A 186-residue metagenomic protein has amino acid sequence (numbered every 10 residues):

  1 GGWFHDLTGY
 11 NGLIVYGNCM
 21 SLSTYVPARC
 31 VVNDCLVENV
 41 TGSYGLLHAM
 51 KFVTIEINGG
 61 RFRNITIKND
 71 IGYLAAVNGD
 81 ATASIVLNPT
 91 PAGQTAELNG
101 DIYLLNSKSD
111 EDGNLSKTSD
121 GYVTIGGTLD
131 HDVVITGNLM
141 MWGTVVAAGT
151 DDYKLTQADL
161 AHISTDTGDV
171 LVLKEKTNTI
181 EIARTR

Functional and structural regions predicted by a protein language model:
T8-P27, N39-V53, T66-T82, E97-Y122 (+2 more regions): Extracellular beta-strand/beta-solenoid scaffold signature
P27, C35, F62, N88-R186: Extracellular/surface-exposed low-complexity segments
I85: Primarily recognizes the serine-hydrolase "nucleophile elbow" in alpha/beta-hydrolase and SGNH/GDSL folds
